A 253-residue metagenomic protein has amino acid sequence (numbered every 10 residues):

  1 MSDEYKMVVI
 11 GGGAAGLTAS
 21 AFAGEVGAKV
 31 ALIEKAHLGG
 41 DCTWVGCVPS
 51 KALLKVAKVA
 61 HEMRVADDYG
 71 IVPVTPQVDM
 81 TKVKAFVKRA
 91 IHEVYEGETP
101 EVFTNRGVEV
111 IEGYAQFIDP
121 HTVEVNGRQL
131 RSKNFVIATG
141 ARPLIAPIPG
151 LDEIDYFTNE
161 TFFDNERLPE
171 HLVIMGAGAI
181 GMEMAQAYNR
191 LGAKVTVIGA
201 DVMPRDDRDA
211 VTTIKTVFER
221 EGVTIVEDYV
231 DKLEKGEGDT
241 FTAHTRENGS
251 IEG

Functional and structural regions predicted by a protein language model:
S2-A15, L168-M175: Beta1/beta-strand and adjacent pyrophosphate-binding region of the FAD-binding site in flavoprotein oxidoreductases
S2-Y5, A21-A28, I33-L168, I198-P204 (+3 more regions): Glycine-rich flavin
K6-L32, M182-R190: N-terminal Rossmann-like FAD-binding beta1-loop-alpha1 element of flavoenzymes
E166-D206: Rossmann-like NAD(P)H-binding beta-loop-alpha module
G253: C-terminal catalytic lobe of FAD-dependent flavoproteins
